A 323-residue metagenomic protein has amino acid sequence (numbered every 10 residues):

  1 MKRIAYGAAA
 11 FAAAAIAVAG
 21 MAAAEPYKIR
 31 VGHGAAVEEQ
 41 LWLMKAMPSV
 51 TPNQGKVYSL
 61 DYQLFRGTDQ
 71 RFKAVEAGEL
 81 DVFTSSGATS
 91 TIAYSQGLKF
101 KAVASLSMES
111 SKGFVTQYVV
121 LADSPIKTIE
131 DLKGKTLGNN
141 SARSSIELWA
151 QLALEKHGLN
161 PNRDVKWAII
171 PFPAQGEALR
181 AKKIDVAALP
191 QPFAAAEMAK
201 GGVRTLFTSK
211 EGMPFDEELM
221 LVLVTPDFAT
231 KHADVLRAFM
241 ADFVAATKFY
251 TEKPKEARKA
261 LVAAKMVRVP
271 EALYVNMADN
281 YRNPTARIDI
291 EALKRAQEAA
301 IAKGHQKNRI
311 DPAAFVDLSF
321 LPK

Functional and structural regions predicted by a protein language model:
M1-F11: Bacterial N-terminal signal peptides that target proteins for export
F11-A12, A22: Cleavable N-terminal signal peptides
A17-M21: N-terminal signal peptide c-region/cleavage motif recognized by signal peptidases
E25-N160, K166-I169, D185-Q191: Short, glycine-/small- and polar/acidic-enriched structural segments that line small-molecule recognition paths
A88, P173-A263: Pocket-lining segment of extracytoplasmic ligand-binding domains
T230-Q306: Secondary-structure end/capping motifs
E298-K323: Conserved C-terminal helix/tail region of periplasmic/extracytoplasmic solute-binding proteins
